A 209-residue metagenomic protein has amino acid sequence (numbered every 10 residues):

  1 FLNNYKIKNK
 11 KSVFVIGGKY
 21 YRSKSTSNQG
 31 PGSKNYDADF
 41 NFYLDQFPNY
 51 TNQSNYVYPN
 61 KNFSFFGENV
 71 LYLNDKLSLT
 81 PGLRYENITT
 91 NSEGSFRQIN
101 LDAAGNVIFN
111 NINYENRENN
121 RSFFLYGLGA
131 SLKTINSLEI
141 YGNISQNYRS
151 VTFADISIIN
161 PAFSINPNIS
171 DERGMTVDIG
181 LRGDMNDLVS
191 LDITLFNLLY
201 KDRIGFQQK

Functional and structural regions predicted by a protein language model:
F1-F66: Replace "related TpsB outer-membrane translocases also match" with "some related outer-membrane beta-barrels such as
N3, I193, F206-K209: Short, intrinsically disordered, charge-balanced linker/junction segments flanking boundaries in proteins
K11-V13, G17-Y21, Y56-K201: Structural signature of Gram-negative outer-membrane beta-barrels, strongest in the C-terminal barrel of TonB-dependent
N28-Q53, I99-N111, I159-P167, F206-K209: Surface-exposed loop/turn segments flanking beta-strands in extracellular/periplasmic regions
